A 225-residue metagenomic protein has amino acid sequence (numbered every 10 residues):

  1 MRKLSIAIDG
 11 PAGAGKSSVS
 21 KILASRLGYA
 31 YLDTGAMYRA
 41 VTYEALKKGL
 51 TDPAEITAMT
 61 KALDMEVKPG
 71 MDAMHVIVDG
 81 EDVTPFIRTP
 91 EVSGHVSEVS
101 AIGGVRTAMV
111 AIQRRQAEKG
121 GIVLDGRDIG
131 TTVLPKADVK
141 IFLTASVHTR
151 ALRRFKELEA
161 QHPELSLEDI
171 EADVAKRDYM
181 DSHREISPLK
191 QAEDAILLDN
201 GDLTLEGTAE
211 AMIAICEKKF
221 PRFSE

Functional and structural regions predicted by a protein language model:
I6-I8: Hydrophobic anchor at the beta1->P-loop junction of P-loop NTPases
A12: The conserved Walker
K16: Conserved lysine of the Walker
V19: Hydrophobic positions on the alpha1 helix immediately C-terminal to the Walker A/P-loop
S25-P90: N-terminal phosphate/diphosphate-binding loop that engages ATP/GTP or pyrophosphate donors across diverse enzyme folds
G35, G80, M109, V123 (+1 more regions): Residue-level signal for inorganic ion chemistry
K68-G70, Q113-K119, T131-T132, K136 (+1 more regions): Small-molecule kinase domains that catalyze NTP-dependent phosphoryl transfer to phosphate-bearing small molecules
T84-Q161: ATP-dependent NMP and nucleoside kinases share a basic, alpha-helical "lid"
